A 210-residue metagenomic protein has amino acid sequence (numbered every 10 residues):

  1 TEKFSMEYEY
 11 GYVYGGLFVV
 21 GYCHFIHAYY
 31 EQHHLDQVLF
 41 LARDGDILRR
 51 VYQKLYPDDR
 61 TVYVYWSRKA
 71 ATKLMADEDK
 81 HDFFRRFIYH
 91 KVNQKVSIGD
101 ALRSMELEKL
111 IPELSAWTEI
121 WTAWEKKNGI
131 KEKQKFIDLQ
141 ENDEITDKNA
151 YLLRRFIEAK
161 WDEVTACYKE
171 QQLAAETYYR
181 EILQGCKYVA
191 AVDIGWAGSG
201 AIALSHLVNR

Functional and structural regions predicted by a protein language model:
T1, G15, V19, T165 (+2 more regions): Mature, well-folded catalytic/scaffold domains that follow N-terminal targeting or propeptide regions
T1-G15, Y30, R50, K54-L110: Extended charged low-complexity segments that act as oligomerization/scaffolding linkers
T1-Y10, Y14, K91-Y179, G195-W196: Active-site cores of enzymes that catalyze phosphoryl transfer or operate on phosphate-rich substrates
G15-V19, C23, G45-L48: Short runs of predominantly hydrophobic/aromatic residues within well-ordered alpha helices that form helix-helix
F18-Q32, C167-I182: A short, well-structured juxtamembrane/interface segment
L35-A42, Y188-V192: Short glycine-rich phosphate-binding loop at a beta-alpha junction
L41-P57, T72-E78, G198-V208: A short acidic (Asp/Glu
